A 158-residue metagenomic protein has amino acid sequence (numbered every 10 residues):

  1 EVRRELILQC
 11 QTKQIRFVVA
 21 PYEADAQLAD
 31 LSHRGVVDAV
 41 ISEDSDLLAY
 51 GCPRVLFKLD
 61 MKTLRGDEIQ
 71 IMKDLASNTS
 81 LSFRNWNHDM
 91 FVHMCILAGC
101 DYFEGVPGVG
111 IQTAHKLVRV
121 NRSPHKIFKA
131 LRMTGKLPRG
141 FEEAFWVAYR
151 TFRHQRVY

Functional and structural regions predicted by a protein language model:
E1-E23, Q27-L31: Noncatalytic, basic helical substrate-engagement surface that gates or grips nucleic-acid strands
E5, D25-Q27, I41, D101 (+1 more regions): Eukaryotic intrinsically disordered and solvent-exposed regulatory patches
E23, S45, G108: Residue-level "edge-of-site" marker
S32-G35, V40-Y102: Long, highly charged, low-complexity intrinsically disordered interaction regions that mediate electrostatic DNA/RNA
L75-Y158: Non-catalytic nucleic-acid-binding/docking modules located in mid-to-C-terminal regions of nucleic-acid enzymes
